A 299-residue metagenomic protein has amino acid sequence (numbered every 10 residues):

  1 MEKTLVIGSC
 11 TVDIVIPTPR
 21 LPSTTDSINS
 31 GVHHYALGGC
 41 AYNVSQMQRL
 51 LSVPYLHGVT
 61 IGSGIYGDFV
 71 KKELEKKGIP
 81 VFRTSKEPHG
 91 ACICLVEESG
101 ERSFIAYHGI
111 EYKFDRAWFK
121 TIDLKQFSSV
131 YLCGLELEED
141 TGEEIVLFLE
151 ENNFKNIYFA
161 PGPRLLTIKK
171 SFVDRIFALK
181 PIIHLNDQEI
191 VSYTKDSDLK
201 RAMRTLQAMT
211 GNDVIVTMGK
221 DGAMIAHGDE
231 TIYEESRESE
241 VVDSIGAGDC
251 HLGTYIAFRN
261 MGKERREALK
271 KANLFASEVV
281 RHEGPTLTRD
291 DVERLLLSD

Functional and structural regions predicted by a protein language model:
M1-C10, K71-T84, E97-I182, D187-I232 (+2 more regions): Ribokinase/PfkB-type carbohydrate-kinase core domain
M1-G58, I65-F69, V241: Glycine-rich phosphate/adenosyl-contacting loop at the front of the ribokinase-like
T4-L5, L199-D299: Conserved phosphate-binding/catalytic region of the ribokinase-like
D13, V191, T286: Nucleotide phosphate-binding site architecture
V15, I105, S192-Y193, Y255 (+2 more regions): Residues that scaffold the ATP/ADP-binding catalytic core of kinase and kinase-like folds
A41-S45, G67, I145, D187 (+1 more regions): A general structural signal for well-ordered alpha-helical segments in protein cores
P54-F82, E87: A glycine-rich beta-to-alpha transition motif near the start of alpha/beta enzyme domains, typified by
